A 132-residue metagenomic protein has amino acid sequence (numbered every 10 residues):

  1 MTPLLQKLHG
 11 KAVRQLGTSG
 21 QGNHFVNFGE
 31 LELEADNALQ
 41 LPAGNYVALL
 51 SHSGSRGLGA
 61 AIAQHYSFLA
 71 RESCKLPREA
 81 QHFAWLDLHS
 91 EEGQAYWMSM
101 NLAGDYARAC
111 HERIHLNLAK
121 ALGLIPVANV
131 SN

Functional and structural regions predicted by a protein language model:
M1-N132: Domain-length cofactor-binding catalytic modules of enzymes
